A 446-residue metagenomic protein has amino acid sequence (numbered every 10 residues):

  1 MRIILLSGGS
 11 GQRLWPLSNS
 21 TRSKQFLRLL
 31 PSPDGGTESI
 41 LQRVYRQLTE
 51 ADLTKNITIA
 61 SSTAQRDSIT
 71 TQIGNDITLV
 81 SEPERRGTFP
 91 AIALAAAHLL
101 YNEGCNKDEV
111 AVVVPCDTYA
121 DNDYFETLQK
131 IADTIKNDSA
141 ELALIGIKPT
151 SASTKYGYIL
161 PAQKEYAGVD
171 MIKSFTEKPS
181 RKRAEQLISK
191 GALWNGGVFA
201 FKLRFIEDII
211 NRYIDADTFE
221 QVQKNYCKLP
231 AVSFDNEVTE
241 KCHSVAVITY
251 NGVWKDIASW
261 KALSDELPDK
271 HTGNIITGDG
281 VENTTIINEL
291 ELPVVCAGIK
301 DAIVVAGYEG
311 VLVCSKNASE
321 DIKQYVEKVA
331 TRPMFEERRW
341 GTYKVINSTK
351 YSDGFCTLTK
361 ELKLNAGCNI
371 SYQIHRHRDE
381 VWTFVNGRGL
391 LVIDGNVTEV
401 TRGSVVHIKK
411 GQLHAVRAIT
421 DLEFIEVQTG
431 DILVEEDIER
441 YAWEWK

Functional and structural regions predicted by a protein language model:
M1-S68, I77-R86, L94, F125: N-terminal glycine-rich phosphate-binding loop and ensuing alpha1 helix
L6, V114, F384, V427: Catalytic metal- and UDP-sugar-binding loop of GT-A-like glycosyltransferases, i.e., residues flanking the conserved
L41, A95, D117, I159 (+3 more regions): Residue-level signal for inorganic ion chemistry
G74-K164, G168, E207-R212: Conserved beta-loop-beta/alpha segment of the NTase-like Rossmann-fold superfamily that binds/positions NTPs
P161-K190: A short, charged helix-loop
A184-R204, I210: A conserved mid-domain beta-alpha-beta active-site/ligand-binding segment of alpha/beta enzyme cores
L203-H407, Q412-A418, I432-L433, I438-W445: Left-handed beta-helix
I425-L433: C-terminal structural segments of small proteins and small subunits
